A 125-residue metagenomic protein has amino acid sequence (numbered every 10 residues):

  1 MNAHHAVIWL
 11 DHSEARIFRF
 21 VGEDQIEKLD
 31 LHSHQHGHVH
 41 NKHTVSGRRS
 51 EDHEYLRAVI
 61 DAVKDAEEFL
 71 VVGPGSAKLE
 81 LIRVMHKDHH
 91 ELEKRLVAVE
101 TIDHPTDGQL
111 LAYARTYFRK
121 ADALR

Functional and structural regions predicted by a protein language model:
M1-R125: Terminal alpha-helical anchor/extension segments at protein ends
